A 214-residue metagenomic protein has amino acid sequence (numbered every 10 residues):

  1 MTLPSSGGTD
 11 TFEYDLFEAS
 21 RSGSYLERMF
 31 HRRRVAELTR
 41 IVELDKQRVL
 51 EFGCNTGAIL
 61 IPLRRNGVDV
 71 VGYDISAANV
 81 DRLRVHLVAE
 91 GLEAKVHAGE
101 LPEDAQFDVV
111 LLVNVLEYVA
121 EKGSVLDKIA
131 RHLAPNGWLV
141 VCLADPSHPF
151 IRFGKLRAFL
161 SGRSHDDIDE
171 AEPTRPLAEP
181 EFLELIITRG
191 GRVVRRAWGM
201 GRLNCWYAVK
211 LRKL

Functional and structural regions predicted by a protein language model:
M1-E43: Conserved class I S-adenosyl-L-methionine
Q47-N55: Conserved class I S-adenosyl-L-methionine
T56-E100: Class I SAM-dependent methyltransferase SAM/SAH-binding core
L111: A conserved beta-strand element that flanks and buttresses the S-adenosyl-L-methionine
N114-Y118: Short catalytic micro-motifs in class I SAM-dependent methyltransferases
G123-W138: A short glycine-rich, Lys/Arg-flanked "PGG" loop and its adjoining helix->strand segment in the class I
V140-G162: Conserved class I S-adenosyl-L-methionine
R163-P180: Acceptor-substrate binding/catalytic loop of class I
